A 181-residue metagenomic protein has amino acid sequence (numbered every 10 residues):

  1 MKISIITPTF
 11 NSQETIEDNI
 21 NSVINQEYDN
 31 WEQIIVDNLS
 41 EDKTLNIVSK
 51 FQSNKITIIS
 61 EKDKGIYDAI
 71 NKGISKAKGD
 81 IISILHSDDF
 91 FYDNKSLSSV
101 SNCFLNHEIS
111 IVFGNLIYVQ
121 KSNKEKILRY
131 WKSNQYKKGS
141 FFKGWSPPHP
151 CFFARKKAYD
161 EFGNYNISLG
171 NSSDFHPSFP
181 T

Functional and structural regions predicted by a protein language model:
M1-S4, S22, E32, H176: Cell-envelope/extracellular polymer assembly enzymes that use nucleotide-activated donors
S12-N25: Short, well-formed alpha-helical segments that are part of the catalytic scaffolds of diverse glycosyltransferases
D29, D37-N46, H86: A conserved acidic beta->alpha catalytic loop
W31-L39, I59-K62: Short beta-strand/loop segment that forms part of the nucleotide-sugar
S60-A77: Glycine-rich, basic loop-to-helix element that forms the pyrophosphate-binding segment of sugar-nucleotide handling
I82: Short aromatic/hydrophobic "clamp" motif used to bind/position activated sugar donors
F90, N94-I127: Conserved donor NDP-sugar-binding/catalytic core segment of glycosyltransferases
G114, R129-T181: Conserved nucleotide-sugar donor-binding catalytic segment
